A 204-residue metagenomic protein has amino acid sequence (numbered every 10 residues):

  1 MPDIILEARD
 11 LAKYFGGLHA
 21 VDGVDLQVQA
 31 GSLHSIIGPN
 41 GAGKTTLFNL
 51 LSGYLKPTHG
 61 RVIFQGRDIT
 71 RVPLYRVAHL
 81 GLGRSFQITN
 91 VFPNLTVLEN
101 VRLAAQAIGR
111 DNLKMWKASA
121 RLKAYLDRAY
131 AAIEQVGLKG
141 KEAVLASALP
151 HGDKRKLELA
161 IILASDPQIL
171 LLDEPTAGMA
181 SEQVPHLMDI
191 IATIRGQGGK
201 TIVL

Functional and structural regions predicted by a protein language model:
P2-L204: Glycine-rich phosphate-binding loops of nucleotide-dependent enzymes
